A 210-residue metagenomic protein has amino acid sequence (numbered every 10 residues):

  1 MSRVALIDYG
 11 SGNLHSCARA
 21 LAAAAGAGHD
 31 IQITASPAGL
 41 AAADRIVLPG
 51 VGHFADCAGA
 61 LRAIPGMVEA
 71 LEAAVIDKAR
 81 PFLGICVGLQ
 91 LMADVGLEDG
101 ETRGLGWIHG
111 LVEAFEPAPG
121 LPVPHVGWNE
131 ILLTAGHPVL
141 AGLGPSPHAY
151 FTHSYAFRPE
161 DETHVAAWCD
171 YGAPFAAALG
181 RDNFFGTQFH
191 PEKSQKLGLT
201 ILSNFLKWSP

Functional and structural regions predicted by a protein language model:
M1-R80, V87, L111-E116, L197-L199 (+1 more regions): N-terminal beta1-alpha1 cap of cysteine-dependent amidohydrolase-like domains
S11, L89, A156, K193: Short, glycine/acidic-enriched loop or turn micro-motifs at the edges of active sites
A43, D77-K78, I108, T134 (+2 more regions): Structured helix-beta-strand junction loops
E69, D94-Y171: Pocket-forming structural segment of enzyme catalytic cores
C86, H153, H190: Histidine-centered divalent metal-coordination motifs
C86-M92: Glycine-rich nucleophile elbow surrounding the catalytic serine of serine-hydrolase chemistry
S146, F157-P210: C-terminal and late-domain segments of enzyme folds
